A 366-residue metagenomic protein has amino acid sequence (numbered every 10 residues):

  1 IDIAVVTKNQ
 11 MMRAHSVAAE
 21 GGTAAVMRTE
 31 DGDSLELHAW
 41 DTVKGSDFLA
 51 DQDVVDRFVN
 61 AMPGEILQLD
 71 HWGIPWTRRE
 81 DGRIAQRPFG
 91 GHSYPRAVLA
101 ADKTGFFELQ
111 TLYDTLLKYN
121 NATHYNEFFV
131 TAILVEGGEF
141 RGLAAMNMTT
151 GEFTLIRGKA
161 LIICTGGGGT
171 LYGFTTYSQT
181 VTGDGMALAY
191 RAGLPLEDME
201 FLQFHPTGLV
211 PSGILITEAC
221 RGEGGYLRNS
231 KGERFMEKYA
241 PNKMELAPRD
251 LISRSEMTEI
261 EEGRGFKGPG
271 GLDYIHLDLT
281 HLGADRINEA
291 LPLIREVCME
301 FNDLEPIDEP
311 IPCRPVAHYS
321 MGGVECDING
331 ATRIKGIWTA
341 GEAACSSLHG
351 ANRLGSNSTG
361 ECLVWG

Functional and structural regions predicted by a protein language model:
D2-T23, E30-D31: Glycine-rich FAD pyrophosphate-binding loop
A25-F58: Glycine-rich active-site loop/strand segments that organize a redox cofactor
A50-P63, R96-D114, Y125, T175-G183 (+3 more regions): Short beta-strand to alpha-helix junction loop
E65, D70-E152, R157, C164 (+2 more regions): Conserved redox-cofactor binding core of oxidoreductases
Y125-N126, T131-F140, A144-M146, A290-A344: A glycine-rich dinucleotide-binding beta-alpha-beta segment and adjacent secondary-structure elements that constitute
L155-G166, A189, G232, I337-G341: Short hydrophobic core segments
A160-I214, P269, N357-W365: Glycine-rich loop(s) and the adjacent beta-strand/alpha-helix scaffold that form part
L188, L194-E305, E309: An anion/pyrophosphate-binding glycine-rich loop and adjacent beta-alpha core in soluble alpha-beta enzymes
